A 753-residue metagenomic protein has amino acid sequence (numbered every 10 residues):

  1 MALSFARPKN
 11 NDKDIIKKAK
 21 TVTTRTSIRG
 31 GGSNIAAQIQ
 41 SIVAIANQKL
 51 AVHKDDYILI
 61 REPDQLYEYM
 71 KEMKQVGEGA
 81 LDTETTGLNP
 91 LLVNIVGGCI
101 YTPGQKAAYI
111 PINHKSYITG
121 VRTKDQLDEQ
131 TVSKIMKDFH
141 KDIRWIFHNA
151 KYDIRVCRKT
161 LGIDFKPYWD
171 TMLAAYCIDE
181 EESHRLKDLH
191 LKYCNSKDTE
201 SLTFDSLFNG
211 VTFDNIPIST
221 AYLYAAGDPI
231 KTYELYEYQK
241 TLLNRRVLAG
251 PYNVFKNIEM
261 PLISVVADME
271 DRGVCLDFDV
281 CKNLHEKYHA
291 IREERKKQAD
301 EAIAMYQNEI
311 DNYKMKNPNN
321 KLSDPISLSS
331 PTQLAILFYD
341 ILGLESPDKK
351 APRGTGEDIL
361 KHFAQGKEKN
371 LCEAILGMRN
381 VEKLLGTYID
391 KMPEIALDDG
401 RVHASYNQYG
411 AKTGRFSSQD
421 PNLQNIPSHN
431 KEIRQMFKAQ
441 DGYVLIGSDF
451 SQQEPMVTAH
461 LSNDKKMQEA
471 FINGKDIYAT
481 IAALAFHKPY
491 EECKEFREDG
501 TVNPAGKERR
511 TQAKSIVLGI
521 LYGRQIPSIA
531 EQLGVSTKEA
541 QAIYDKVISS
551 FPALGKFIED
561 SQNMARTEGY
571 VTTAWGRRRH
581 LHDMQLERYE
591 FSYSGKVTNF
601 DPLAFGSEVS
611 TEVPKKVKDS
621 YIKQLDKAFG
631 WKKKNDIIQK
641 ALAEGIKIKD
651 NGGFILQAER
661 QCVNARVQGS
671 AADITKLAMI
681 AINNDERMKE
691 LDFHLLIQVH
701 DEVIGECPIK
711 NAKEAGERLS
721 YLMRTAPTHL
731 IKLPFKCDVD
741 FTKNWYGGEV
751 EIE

Functional and structural regions predicted by a protein language model:
A2-I118, E181-H184, L189, Y193 (+12 more regions): Conserved "right-hand" nucleotidyltransferase catalytic core of DNA-directed polymerases
A80, D142-A150, L445-G447: Acidic beta-strand-to-loop metal/phosphate-binding motif
P103-W145, V274: Nucleic-acid-processing active sites and adjacent nucleic-acid-binding tracks, predominantly divalent metal-dependent
I163-D188, G474-Y478: Conserved beta-strand -> loop -> alpha-helix junction used to position metal-binding or nucleic-acid-contacting
D188, K431, P455-M456, H460 (+9 more regions): Feature representing long, continuous alpha-helical segments
I477-E508, G576-R577, L581-Q698: Generic long, charged, amphipathic alpha-helical segments
D685-F741: C-terminal structured "cap/appendage" subdomains that terminate the fold
W745-E753: Short, low-order "capping/linker" segments at domain edges
